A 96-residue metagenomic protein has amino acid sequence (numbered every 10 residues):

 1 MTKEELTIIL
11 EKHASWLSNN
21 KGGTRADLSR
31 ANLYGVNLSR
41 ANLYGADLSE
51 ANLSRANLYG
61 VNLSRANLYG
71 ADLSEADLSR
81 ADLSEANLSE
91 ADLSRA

Functional and structural regions predicted by a protein language model:
M1-D27: N-terminal capping/linker segments that flank leucine-rich repeat
